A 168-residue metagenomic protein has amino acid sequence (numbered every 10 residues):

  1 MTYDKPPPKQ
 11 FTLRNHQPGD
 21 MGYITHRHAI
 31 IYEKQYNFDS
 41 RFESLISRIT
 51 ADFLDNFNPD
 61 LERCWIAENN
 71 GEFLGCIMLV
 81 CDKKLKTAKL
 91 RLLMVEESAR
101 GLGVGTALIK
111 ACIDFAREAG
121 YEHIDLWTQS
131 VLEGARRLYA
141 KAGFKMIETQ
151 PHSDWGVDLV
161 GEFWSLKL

Functional and structural regions predicted by a protein language model:
M1-K9, C81: Acyl-donor-binding surface of acyltransferase catalytic domains
P8-Q10, Q17, E122-L168: C-terminal "cap" of GNAT-fold acetyltransferases
F11, N15-S98, I109-A111, F115 (+3 more regions): Acetyl-CoA-dependent GNAT
A99, G103: Glycine-rich phosphate-binding loop
